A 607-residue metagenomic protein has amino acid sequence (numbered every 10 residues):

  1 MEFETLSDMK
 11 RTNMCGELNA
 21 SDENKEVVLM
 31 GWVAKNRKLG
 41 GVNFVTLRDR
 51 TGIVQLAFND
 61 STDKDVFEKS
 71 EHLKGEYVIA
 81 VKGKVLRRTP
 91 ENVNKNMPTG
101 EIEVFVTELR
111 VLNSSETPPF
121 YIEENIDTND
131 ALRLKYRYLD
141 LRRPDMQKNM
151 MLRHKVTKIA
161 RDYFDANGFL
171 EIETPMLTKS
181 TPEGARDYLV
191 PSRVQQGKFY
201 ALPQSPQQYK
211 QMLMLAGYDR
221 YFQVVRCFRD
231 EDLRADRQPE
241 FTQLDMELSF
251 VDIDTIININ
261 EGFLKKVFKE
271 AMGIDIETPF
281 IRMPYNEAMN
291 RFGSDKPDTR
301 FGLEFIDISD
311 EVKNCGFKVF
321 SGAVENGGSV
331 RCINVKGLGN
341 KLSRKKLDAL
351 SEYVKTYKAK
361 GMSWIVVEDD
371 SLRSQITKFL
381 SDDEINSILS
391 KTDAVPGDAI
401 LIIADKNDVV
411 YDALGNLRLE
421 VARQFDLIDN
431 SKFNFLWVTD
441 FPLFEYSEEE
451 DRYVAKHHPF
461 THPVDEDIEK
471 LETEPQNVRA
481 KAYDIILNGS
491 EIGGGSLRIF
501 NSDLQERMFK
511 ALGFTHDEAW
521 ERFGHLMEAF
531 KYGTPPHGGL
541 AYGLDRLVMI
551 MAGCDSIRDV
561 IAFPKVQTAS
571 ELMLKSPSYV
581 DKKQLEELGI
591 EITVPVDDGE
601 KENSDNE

Functional and structural regions predicted by a protein language model:
M1-E607: Class II aminoacyl-tRNA synthetase catalytic cores and aaRS-like
